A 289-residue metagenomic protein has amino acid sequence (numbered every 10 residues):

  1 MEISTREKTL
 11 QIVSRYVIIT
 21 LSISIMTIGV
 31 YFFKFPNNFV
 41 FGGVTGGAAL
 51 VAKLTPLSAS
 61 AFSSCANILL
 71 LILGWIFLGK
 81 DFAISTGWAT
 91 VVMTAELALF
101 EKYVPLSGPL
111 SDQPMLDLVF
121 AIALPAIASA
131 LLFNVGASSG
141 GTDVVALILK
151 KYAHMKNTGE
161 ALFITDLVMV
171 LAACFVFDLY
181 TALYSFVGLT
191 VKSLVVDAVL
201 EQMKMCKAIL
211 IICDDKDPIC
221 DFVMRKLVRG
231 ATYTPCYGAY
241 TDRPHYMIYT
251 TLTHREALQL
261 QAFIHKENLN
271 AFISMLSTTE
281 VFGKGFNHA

Functional and structural regions predicted by a protein language model:
E2-D214: Core subunits and conserved enzymes of cellular information-processing and envelope-translocation systems across
L54, P125-I127, K151-M155, E160-T165 (+3 more regions): Positively charged, small/polar-rich N-terminal and surface patches that mediate targeting and assembly and bind
